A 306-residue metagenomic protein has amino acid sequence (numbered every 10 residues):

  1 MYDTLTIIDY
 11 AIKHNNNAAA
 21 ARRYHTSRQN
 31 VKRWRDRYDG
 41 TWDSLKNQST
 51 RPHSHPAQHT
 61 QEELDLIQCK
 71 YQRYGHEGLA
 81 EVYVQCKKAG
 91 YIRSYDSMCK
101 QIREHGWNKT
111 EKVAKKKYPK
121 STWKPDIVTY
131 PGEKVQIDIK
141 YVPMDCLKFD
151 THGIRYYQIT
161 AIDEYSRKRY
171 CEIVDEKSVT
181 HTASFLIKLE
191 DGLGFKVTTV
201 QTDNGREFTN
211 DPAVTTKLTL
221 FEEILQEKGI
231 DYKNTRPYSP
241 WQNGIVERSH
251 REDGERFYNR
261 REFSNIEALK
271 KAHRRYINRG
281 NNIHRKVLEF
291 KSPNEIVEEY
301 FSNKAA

Functional and structural regions predicted by a protein language model:
M1-N15, L64-Y74: Short, amphipathic alpha-helical "recognition" segments used to contact nucleic acids or chromatin
A19-Y24, V82: Short alpha-helical "recognition helix" segments of helix-turn-helix
R22-R33, K87-S97: Short, basic interhelical loop/turn and adjoining N-cap of the next helix at nucleic-acid- or acidic-partner-contacting
L45-V135, I139-P143, R206, T219-E222 (+1 more regions): Basic, flexible linker segments flanking DNA-binding modules in nucleic acid-interacting mobile-element proteins
I137-Y170: An active-site-proximal beta-strand-loop segment
I154-R155, C171-T199: Active-site beta-loop-alpha junctions of metal-dependent nucleic acid enzymes, especially the RNase H-like/DDE
T202-N204, P212-L225, D231-E255, K271-R275 (+1 more regions): RNase H-like two-metal-ion nuclease catalytic core shared by retroviral integrases and related mobile-element nucleases
K228-I230, E252-A306: C-terminal domain-tail junction helix/linker
